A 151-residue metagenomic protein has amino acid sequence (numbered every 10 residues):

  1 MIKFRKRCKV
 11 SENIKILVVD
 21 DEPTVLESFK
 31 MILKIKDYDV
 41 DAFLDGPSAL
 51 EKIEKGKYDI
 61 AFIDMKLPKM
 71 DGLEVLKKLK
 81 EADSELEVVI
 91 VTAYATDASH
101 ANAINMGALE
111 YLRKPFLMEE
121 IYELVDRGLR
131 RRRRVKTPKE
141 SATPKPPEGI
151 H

Functional and structural regions predicted by a protein language model:
P23-D41: Two-component/phosphorelay signaling modules centered on CheY-like receiver
L26, P68, T96: The feature encodes the CheY-like receiver
L44-D45, D71-E74: Acidic catalytic/metal-coordinating carboxylates
E51, L73-E85: Short amphipathic alpha-helix used as the core "switch/output" element in two-component signaling
K57-F62, L67: Active-site beta3 strand of CheY-like receiver
E74, A95-E110: Alpha4 helix (beta4-alpha4-beta5 surface) of REC/receiver domains from two-component response regulators
A98, F116-V125: C-terminal output helix
